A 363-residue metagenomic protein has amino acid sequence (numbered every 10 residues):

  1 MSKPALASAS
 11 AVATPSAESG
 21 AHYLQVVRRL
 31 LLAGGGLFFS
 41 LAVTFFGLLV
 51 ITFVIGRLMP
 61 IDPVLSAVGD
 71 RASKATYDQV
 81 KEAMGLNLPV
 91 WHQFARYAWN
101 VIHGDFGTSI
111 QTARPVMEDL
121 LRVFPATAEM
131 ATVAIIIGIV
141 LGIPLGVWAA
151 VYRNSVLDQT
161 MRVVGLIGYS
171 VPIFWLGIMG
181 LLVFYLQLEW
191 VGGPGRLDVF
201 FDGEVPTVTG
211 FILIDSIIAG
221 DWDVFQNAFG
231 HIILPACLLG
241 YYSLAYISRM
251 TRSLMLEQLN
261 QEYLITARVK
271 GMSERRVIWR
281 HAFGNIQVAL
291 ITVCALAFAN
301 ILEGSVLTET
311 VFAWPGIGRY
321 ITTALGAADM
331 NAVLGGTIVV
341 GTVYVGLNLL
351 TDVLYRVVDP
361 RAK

Functional and structural regions predicted by a protein language model:
P4-S8, V12-Y23, L30, L65 (+1 more regions): An internal, D/E-rich "acidic patch" concept
V12-P89, M117, L121, W148 (+2 more regions): N-terminal signal-anchor/first transmembrane alpha helix
L24, R28-L32, F45, F124-L157 (+1 more regions): Alpha-helical transmembrane segments of integral membrane proteins, especially multi-pass inner/plasma-membrane
T44-A95, F184-V224: Hydrophobic alpha-helical transmembrane segments of membrane transport/permease proteins and related membrane-embedded
F45-I51, G168-W190, C294-F298: Hydrophobic alpha-helical membrane-insertion segments
D70-G85, L176-E189, L234-L239, R276-V293: Hydrophobic alpha-helical transmembrane segments
V123, T127, V163-S170, M179 (+1 more regions): Residue-level signal for discrete positions within transmembrane alpha-helices of multi-pass small-molecule
